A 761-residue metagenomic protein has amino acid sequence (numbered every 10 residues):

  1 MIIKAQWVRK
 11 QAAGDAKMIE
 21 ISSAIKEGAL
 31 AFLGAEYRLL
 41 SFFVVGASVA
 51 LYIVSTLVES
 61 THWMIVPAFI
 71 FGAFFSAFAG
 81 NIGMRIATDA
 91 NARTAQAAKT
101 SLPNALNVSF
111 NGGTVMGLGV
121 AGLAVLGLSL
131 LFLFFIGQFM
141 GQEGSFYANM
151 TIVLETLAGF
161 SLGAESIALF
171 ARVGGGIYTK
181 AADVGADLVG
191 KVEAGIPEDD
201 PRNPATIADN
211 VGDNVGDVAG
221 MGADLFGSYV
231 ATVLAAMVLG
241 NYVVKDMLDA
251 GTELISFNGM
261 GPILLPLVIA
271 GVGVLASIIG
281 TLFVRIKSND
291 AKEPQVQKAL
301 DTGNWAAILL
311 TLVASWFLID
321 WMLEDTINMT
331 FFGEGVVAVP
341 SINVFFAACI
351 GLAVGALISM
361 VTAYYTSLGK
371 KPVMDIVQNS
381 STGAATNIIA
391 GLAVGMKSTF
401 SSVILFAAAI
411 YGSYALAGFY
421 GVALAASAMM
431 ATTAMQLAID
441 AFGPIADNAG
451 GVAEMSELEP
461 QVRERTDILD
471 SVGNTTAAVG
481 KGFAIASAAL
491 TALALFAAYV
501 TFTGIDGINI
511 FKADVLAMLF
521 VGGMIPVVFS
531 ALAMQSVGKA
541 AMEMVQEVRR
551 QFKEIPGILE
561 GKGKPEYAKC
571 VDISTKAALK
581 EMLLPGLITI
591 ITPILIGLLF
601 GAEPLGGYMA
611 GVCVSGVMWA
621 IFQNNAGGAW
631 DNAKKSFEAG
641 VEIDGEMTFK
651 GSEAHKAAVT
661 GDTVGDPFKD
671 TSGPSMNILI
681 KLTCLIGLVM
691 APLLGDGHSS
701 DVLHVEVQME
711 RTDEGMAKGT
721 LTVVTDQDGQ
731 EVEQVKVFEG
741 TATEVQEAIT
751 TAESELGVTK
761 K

Functional and structural regions predicted by a protein language model:
M1-Q708: Hydrophobic packing and interface segments
V702-K761: Short linear regulatory motifs and low-complexity interaction segments
